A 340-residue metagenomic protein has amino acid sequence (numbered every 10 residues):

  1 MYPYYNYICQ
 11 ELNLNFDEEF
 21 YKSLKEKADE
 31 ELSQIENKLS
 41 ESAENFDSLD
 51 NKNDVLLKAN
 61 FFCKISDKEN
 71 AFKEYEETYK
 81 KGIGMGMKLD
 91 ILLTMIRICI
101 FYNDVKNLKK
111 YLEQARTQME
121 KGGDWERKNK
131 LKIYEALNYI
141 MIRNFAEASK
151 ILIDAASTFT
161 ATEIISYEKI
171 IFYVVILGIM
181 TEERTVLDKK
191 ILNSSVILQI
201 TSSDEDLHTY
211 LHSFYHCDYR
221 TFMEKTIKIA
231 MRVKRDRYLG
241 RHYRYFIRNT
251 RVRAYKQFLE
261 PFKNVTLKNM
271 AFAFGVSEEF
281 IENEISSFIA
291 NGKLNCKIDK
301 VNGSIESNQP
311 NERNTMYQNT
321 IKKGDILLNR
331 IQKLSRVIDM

Functional and structural regions predicted by a protein language model:
M1-L89, L93, R97-M340: Charged, E/D/K/R/S-rich low-complexity terminal regions of large eukaryotic assembly subunits
